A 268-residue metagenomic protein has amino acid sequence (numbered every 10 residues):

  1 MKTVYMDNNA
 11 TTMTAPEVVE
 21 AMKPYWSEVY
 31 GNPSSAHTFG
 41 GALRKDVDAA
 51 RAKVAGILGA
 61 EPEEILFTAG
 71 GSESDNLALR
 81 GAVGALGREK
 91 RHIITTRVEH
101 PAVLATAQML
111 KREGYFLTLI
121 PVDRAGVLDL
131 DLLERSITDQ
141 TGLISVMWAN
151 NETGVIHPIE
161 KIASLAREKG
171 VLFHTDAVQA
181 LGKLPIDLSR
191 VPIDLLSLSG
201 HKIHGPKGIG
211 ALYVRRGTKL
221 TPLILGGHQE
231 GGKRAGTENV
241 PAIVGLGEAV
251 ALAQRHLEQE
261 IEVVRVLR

Functional and structural regions predicted by a protein language model:
M1-R268: Pyridoxal 5′-phosphate
